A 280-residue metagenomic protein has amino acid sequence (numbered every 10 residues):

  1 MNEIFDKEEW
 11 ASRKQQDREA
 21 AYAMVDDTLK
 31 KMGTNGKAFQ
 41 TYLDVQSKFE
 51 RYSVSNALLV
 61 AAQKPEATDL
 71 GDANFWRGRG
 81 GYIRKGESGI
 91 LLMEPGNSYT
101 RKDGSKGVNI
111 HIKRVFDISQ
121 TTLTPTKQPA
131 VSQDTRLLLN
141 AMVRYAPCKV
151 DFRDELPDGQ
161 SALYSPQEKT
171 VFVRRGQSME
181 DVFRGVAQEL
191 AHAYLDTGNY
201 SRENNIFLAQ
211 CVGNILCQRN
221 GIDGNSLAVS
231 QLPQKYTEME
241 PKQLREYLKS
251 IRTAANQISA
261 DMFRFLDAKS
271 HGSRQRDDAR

Functional and structural regions predicted by a protein language model:
M1-R280: N-terminal accessory/interface modules of nucleic-acid-binding and processing proteins
